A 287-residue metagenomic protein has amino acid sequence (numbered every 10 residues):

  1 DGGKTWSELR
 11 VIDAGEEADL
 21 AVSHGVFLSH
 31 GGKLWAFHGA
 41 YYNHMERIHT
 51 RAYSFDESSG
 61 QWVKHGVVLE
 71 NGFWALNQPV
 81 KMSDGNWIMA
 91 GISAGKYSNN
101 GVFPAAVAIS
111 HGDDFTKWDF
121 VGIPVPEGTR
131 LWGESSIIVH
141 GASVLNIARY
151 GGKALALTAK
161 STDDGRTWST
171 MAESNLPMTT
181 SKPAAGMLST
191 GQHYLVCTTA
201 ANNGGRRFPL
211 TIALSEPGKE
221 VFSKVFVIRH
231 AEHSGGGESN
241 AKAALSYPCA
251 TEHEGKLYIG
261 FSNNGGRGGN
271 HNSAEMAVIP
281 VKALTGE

Functional and structural regions predicted by a protein language model:
D1-L20, L28-T180, M187-A241, F261-E287: Beta-rich carbohydrate-recognition and catalytic domains
H24-G25, S239-T251, G255: Signature of short aromatic-glycine-proline-rich micro-motifs recurring in repeat-based ectodomains
E254-S262: Short helix/strand-capping connector loops at secondary-structure junctions
